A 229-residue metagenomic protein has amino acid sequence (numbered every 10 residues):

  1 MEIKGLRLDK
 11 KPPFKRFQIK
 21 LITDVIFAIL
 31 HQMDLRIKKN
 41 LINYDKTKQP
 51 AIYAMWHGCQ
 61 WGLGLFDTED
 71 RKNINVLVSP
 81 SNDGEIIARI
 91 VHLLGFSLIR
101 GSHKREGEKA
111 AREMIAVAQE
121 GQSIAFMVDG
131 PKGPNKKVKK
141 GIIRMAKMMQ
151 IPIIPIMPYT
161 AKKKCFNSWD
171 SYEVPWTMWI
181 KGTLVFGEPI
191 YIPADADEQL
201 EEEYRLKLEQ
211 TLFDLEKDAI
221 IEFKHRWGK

Functional and structural regions predicted by a protein language model:
M1-G62, F66, R89, T177 (+1 more regions): Membrane-anchoring hydrophobic helices of lipid-metabolizing enzymes
Q49-R105: Catalytic core of membrane glycerolipid acyltransferases/transacylases, capturing the structured, soluble-facing
P50-I52, N73, G121-A125, I154: Residue-level preference for the first positions of well-ordered beta-strands
N82, K104-G107, P131-V138: Acidic, metal-coordinating catalytic cores used for nucleic-acid/nucleotide bond scission and strand-transfer chemistry
L93-G95, V117-A118, D170-T177: Short, hinge-like loop/turn segments at secondary-structure boundaries
M114-M145, M149: Catalytic-site beta-strand/loop segments enriched in glycine and acidic/polar residues
K137-D197: A cross-family acyltransferase "interaction/gating" segment
